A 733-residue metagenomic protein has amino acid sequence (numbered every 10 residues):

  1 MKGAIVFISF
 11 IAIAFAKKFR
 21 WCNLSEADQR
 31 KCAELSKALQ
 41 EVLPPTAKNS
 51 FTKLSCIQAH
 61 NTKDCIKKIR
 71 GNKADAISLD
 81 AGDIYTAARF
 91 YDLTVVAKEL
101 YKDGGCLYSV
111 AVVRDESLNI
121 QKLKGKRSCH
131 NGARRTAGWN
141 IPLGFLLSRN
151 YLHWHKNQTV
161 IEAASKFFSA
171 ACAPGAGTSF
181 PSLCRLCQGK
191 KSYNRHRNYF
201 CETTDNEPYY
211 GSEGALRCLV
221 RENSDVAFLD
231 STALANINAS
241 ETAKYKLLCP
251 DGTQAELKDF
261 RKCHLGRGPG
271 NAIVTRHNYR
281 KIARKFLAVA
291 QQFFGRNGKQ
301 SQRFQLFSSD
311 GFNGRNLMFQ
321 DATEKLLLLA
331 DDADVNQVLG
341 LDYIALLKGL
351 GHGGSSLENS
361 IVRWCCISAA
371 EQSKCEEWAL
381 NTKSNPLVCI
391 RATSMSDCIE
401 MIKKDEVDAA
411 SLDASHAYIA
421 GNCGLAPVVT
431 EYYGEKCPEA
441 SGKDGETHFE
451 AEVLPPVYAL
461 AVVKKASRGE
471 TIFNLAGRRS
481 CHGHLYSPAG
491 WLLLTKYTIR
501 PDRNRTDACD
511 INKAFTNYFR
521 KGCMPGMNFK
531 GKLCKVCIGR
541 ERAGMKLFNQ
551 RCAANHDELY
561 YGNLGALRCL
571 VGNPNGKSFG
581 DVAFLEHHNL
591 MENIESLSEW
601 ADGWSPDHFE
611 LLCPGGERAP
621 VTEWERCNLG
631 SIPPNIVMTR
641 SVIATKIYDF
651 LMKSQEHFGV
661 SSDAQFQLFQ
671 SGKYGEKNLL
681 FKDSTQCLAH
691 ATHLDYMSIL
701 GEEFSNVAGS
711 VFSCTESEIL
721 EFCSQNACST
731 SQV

Functional and structural regions predicted by a protein language model:
K2-A74, L79-G82, A97-C106, Q121 (+15 more regions): N-terminal hydrophobic or amphipathic helices and topogenic motifs
H60, K67-K122, A133-G138, L143-G144 (+7 more regions): Acidic, polar ligand-binding/catalytic clefts
K124-R127, N474-R479: Alpha-helical secondary-structure segments
C129-R284, S415, K443, S467 (+1 more regions): Pocket-lining segment of extracytoplasmic ligand-binding domains
